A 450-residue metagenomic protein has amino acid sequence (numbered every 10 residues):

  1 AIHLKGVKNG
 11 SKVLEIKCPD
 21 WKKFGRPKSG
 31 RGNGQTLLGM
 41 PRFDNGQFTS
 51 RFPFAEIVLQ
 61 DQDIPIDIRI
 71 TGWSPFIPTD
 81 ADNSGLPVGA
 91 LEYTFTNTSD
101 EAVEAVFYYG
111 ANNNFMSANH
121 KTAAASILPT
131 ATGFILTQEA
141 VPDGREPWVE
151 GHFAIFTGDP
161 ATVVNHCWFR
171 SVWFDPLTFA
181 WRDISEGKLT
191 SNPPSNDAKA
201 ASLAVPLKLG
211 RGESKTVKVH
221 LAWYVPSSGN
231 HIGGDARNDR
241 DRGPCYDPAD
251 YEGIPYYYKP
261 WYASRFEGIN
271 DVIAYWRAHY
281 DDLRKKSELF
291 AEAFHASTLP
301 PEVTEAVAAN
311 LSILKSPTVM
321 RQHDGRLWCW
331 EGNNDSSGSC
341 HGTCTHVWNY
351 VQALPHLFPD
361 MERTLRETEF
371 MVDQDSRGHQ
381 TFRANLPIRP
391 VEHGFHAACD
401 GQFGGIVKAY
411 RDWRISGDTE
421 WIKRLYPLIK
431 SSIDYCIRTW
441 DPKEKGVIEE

Functional and structural regions predicted by a protein language model:
A1-P27, S297, V307-N310, K315-P317 (+1 more regions): Beta-strand-rich N-terminal accessory domains
I2-K22, D239-N270, M371-H379: Active-site-surrounding "flap" and adjacent substrate/cofactor-binding loops of secreted or lumenal enzymes, prototyped
F24-V88, F169-L203: Extended, loop-rich substrate-binding clefts of extracytoplasmic carbohydrate-active enzymes
F52-F54, L86-E92, A102-V106, N112 (+5 more regions): Extracellular structured ligand-interaction cores
L59, I70-S74, F107-A111, E213-V225: Short, hydrophobic/aromatic-enriched beta-strand segments in well-ordered soluble domains
I66, F95-S99, V103, R211-E213 (+2 more regions): Ser/Thr/Pro-rich, low-complexity mucin-like regions that serve as glycosylated stalks/linkers or repetitive adhesive
I70, P75-R182, E186, L203 (+2 more regions): Polysaccharide-binding surfaces and accessory modules of carbohydrate-active proteins
S185-A200, P206, E213, V217-K218 (+2 more regions): Substrate-binding groove/exosite segments of carbohydrate-active enzymes
